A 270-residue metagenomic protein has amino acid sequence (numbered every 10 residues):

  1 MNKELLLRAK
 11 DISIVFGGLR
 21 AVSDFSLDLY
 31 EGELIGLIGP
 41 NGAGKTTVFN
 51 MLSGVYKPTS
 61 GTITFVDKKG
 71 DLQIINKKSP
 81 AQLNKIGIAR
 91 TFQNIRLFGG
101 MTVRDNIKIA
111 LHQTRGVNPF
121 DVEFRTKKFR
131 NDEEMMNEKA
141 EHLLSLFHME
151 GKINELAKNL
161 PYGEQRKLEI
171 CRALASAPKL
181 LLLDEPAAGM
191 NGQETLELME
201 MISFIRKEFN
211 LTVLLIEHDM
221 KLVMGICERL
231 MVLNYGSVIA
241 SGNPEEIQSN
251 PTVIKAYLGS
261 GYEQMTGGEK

Functional and structural regions predicted by a protein language model:
N2-K270: Glycine-rich phosphate-binding loops of nucleotide-dependent enzymes
